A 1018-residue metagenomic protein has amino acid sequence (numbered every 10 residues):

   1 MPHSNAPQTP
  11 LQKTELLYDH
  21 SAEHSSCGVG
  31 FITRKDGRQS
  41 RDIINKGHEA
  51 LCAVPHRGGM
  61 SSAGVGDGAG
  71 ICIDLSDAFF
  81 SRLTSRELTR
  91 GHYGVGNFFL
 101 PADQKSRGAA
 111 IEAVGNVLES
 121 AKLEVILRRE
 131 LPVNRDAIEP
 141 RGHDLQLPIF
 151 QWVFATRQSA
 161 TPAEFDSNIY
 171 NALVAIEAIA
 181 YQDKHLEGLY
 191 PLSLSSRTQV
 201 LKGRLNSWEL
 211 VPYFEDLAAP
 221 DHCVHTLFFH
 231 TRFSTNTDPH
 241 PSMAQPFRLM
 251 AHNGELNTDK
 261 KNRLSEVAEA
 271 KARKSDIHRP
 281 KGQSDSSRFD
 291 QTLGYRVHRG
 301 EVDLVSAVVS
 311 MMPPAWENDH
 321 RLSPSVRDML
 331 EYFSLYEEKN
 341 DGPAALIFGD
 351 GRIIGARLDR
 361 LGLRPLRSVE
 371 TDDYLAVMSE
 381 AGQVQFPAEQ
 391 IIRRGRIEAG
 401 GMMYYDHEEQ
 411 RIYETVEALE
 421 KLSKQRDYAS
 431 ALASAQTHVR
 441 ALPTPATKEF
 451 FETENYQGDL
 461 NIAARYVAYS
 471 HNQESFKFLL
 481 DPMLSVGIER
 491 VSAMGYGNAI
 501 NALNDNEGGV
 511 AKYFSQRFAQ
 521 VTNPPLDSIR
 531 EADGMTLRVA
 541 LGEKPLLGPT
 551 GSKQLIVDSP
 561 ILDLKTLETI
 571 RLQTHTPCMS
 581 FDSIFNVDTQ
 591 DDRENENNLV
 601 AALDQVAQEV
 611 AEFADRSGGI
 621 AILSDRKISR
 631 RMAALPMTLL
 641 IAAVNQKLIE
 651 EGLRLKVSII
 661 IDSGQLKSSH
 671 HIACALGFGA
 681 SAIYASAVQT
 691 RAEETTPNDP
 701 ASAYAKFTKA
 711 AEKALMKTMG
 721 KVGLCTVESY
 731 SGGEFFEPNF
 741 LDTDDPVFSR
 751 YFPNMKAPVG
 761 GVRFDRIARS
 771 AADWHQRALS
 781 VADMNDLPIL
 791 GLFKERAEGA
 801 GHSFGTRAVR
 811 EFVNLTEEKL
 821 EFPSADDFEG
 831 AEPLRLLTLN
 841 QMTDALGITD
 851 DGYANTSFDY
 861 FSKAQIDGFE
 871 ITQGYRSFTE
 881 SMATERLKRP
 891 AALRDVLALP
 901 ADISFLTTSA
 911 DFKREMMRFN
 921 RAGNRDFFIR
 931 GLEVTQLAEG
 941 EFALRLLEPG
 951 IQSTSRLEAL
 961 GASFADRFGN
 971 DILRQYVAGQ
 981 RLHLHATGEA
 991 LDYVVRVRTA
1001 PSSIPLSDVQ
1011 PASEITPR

Functional and structural regions predicted by a protein language model:
P2-S40, N45, N171, I176-R197 (+18 more regions): Glycine-rich phosphate/ribose-binding loops and adjacent secondary-structure elements that form binding surfaces
P2-T550: Conserved short alpha-helical segments that host acidic/polar catalytic motifs at enzyme active sites
R57-M60, G652-L653, L957-E958: Active-site phosphate-binding and catalytic loops of NTP-dependent enzymes
D67, R296-A344, F348, R352 (+6 more regions): Flexible, glycine-rich loop/tail regions that form catalytic "lids" or insertion modules at the edges of active sites
